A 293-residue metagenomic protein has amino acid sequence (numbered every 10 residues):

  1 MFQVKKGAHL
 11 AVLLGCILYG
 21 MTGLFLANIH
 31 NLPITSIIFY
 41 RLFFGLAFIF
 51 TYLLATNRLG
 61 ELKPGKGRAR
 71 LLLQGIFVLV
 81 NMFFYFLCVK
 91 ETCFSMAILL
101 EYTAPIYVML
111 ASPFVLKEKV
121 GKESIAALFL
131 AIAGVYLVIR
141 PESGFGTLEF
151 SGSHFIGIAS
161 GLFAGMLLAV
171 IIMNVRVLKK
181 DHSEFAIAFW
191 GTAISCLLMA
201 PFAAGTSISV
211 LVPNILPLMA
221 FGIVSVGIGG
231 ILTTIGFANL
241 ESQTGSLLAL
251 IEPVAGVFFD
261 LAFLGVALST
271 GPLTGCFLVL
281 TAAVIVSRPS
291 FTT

Functional and structural regions predicted by a protein language model:
M1-S36, F84, G146-V177: Glycine-/small-residue-enriched transmembrane alpha-helix faces in small-molecule transporters and effluxers
F2, L10, L42, N214 (+1 more regions): C-terminal-most transmembrane helix of multi-pass membrane proteins
K6-A11, S36-A55, A127-A133, F155-F163 (+1 more regions): Hydrophobic alpha-helical transmembrane segments of multi-pass integral membrane proteins, especially transporters
L10, Y40, A97-T103, V175-I194 (+1 more regions): Helix-helix packing/entry segments at the starts of transmembrane helices
Y19, T56-S95, E101, L137 (+1 more regions): Specific transmembrane alpha-helical segments of multi-pass solute transporters/efflux pumps, especially DMT/EamA
L24-L32, E61, K90, I139-S153 (+3 more regions): Membrane-interface helix termini and inter-helical loops of multi-pass transporters
I49, L53, E123-S143, M199 (+1 more regions): Hydrophobic transmembrane alpha-helices of multi-pass small-molecule transport proteins
A104-F129, V254-T274: C-terminal transmembrane-helix exit sites in multi-pass transporters
